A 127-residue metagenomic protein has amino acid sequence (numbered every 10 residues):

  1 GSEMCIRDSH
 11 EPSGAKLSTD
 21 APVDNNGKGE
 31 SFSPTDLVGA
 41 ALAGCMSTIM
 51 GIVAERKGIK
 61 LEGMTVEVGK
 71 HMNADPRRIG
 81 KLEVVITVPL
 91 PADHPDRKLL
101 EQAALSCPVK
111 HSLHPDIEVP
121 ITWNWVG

Functional and structural regions predicted by a protein language model:
G1-I6: Short, small-residue-biased leader/transition segments that mark boundaries at the very start of proteins
R7, L17, M64-V66, L82-V84 (+1 more regions): Conserved beta-strand core positions
R7-G27: Acidic-glycine-rich active-site phosphate/pyrophosphate-binding loop
N26, S31-L37: Hot-dog-fold acyl-thioester-processing enzymes
T35-V53: Compact, glycine-rich, soluble single-domain proteins
A54-L90: Mid-chain, well-packed structural core segment of small domains
A92-K98: Short, conserved charged micro-motifs
E101-G127: Mixed-charge, glycine-accented linear interaction segment located at domain edges/termini
